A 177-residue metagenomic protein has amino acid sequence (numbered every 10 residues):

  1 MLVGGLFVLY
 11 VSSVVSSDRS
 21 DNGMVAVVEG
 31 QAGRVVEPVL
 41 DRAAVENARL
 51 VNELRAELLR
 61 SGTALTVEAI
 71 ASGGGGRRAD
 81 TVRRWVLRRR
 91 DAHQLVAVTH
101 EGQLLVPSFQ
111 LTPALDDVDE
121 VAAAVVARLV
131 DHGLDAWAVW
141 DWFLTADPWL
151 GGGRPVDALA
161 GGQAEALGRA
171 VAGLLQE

Functional and structural regions predicted by a protein language model:
M1-E177: Non-transmembrane "mature" sequence context
